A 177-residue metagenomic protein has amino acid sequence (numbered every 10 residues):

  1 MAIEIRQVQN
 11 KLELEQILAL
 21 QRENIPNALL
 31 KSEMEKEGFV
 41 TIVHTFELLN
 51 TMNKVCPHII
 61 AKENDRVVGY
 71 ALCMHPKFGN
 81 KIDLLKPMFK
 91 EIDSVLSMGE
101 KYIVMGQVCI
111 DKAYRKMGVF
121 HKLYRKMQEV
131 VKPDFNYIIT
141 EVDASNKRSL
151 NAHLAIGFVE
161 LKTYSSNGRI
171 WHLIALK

Functional and structural regions predicted by a protein language model:
A2-A19, P26-K31: A short beta-loop-alpha structural element at the N-terminal edge of CoA-dependent acyl/N-acetyltransferase catalytic
I25-F46: Conserved GNAT-fold acetyl-CoA-binding loop/helix
F46-I60, P76-K81, V104: A short helix-loop-beta-strand connector motif used in the catalytic cores of GNAT acetyltransferases and, in some
L72-Q107, R115: Conserved acyl-donor/pantetheine-binding loop and adjacent beta-alpha core of acyl/acetyltransferases and related
I103, V131-D143: Conserved GNAT acetyl-CoA-binding A-motif
Q107-I110, K116-E129, A155: Conserved acetyl-CoA-binding loop-helix of GNAT-fold acetyltransferases
V108-R115, T140-L150: Conserved beta-strand-loop-alpha-helix junction that forms the acyl-donor binding cleft
H121, A144-K162: Conserved active-site alpha-helix within GNAT-family acetyltransferase domains
